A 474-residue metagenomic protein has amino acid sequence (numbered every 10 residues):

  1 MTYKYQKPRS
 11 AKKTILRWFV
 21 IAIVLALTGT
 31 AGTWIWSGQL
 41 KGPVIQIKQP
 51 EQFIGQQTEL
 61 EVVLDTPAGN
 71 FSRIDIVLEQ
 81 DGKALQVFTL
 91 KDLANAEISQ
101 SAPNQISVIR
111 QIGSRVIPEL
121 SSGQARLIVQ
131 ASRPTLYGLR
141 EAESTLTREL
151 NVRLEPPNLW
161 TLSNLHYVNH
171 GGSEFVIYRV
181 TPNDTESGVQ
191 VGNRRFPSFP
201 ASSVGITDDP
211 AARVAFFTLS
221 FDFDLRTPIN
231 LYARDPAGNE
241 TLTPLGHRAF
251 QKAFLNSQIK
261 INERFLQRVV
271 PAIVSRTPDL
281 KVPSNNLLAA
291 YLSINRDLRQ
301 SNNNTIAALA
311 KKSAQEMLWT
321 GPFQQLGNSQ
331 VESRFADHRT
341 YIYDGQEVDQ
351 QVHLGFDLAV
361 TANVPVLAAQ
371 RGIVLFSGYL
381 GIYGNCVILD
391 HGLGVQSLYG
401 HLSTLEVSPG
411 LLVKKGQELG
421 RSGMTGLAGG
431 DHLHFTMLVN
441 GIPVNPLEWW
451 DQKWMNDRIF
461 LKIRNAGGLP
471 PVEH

Functional and structural regions predicted by a protein language model:
T2-F199, I206-A211, F216-D224, I229-L255: Surface-exposed loop/turn and intrinsically disordered segments
L27-T28, N302, G327, I442: Alpha-helical structural motif
F53, L469-H474: Intrinsically disordered, low-complexity linkers and terminal tails enriched in Pro/Gly and often acidic or mixed-charge
Q57, Q124, S163, S173-F175 (+8 more regions): Extracytoplasmic
A102-V108, N256-R276, I459-P471: Short, surface-exposed secondary-structure junctions/capping segments
S107-I109, E174-V176, T277-D279, P446-D451 (+1 more regions): A general structural signal for short secondary-structure boundary/capping elements
S173-F175, V180, E186-R334, I342: Non-catalytic extracellular/periplasmic "stalk" and linker regions immediately N-terminal to catalytic or recognition
P322-P470: Catalytic cores of peptidoglycan-degrading enzymes
